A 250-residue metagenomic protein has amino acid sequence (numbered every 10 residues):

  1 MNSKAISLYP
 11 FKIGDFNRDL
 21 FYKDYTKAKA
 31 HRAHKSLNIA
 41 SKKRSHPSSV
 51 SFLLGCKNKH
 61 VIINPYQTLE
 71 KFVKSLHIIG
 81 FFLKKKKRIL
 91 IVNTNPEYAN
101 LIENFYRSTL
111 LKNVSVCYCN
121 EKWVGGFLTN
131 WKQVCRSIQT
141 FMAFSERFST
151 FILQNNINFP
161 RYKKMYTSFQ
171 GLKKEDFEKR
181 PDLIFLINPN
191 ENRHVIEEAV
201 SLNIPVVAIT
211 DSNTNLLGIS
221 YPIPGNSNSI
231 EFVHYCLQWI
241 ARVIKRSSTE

Functional and structural regions predicted by a protein language model:
N2-N226, I230-E250: Ribosome large-subunit tunnel/peptidyl-transferase-proximal elements
